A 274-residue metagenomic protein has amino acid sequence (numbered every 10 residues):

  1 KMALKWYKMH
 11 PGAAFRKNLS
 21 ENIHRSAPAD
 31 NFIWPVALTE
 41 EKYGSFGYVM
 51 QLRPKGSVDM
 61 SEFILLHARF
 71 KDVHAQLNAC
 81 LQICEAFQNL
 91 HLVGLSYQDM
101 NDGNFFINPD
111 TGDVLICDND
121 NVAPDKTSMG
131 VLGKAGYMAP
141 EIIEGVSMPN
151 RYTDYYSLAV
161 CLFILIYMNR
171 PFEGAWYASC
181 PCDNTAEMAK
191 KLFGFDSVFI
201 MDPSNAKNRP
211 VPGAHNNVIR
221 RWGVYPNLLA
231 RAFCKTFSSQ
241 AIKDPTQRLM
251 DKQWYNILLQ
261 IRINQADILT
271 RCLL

Functional and structural regions predicted by a protein language model:
K1-K8: Glycine-rich ATP phosphate-binding loop
K8-A29: The N-lobe alphaC helix and its flanking beta3-alphaC-beta4 segment of protein kinase-like domains, centered on
I33-A79: Conserved structural core of kinase catalytic domains
F87, H91-P109: Catalytic-loop of the protein kinase fold
C117-A123: Activation of the activation-loop gatekeeper triad in protein kinase-fold domains
S128-G145: Conserved activation segment of eukaryotic-like protein kinases, specifically the C-terminal portion of the activation
D154: Conserved catalytic-loop aspartate of Hanks-type protein kinases
L162-A230: Conserved C-lobe activation region of Hanks-type protein kinase-like domains
